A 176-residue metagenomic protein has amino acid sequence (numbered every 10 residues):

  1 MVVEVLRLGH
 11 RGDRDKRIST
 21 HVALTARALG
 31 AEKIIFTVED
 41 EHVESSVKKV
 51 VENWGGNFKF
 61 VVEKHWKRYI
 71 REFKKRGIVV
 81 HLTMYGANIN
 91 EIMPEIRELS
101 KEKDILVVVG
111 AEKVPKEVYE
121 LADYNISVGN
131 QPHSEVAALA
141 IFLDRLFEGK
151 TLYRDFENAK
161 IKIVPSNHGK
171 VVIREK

Functional and structural regions predicted by a protein language model:
M1-D15: Mobile, glycine- and charge-enriched loop segments and immediately flanking short secondary-structure elements within
D15-G30: Histidine-anchored nucleotide/phosphate-binding helix
G30, K75, L121-A122: Short, structured coil segments at secondary-structure junctions
E32-E39: Short internal beta-strands
I34, V79, N125-S127: Short, well-ordered beta-strand core segments
E44-V114: S-adenosyl-L-methionine/SAH cofactor-binding core of RNA-modifying enzymes
V118-N167: Structured adenosyl-cofactor binding patch, chiefly the S-adenosyl-L-methionine
N167-K176: Long, charged alpha-helical interface segments
